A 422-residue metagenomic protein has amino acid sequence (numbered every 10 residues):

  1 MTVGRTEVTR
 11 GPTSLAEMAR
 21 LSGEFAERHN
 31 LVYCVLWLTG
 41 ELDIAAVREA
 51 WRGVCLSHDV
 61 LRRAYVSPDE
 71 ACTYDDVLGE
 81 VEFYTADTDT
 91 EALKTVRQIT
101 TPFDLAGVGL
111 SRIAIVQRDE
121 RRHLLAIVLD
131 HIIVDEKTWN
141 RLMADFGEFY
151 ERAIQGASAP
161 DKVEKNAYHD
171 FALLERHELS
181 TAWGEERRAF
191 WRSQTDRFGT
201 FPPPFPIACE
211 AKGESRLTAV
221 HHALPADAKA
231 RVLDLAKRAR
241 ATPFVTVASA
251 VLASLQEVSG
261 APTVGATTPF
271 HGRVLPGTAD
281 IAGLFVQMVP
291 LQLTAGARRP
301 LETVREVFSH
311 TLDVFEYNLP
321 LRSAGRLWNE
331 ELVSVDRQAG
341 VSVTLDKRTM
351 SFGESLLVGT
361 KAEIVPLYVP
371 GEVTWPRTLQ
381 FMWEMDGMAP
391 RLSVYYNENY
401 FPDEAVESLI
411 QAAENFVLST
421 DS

Functional and structural regions predicted by a protein language model:
M1-F25, R48-T90, G109, E164-T218: Short amphipathic alpha-helices and their capping loops
V3-G4, G40-L56, C72-V108, D227 (+4 more regions): A short, small/polar-residue-rich loop/turn motif at beta-strand boundaries within alpha/beta enzyme cores
R5-R10, E27-A46, A106-I127, C209-R273 (+4 more regions): Gly/Ser/Thr-rich phosphate-binding loops and adjoining beta-strand/alpha-helix segments that form adenosine-phosphate
R5-T6, R10-G11, A86, G109-H169 (+1 more regions): Active-site-proximal acidic secondary-structure segment that organizes catalysis
T6, E24-L31, R48, D59-V60 (+5 more regions): His-Asp-centered acyl/peptidyl-transfer active-site segments
T13-S14, V47, H58, I113 (+7 more regions): Generic structural signal for small/hydrophobic residues in well-ordered secondary structure, especially within
E49-S57, Q98-P102, I132, S193 (+3 more regions): Amphipathic alpha-helical regulatory segments at dimerization interfaces that relay allosteric signals between sensory
H58, R62, M143, P262-P269 (+3 more regions): Extended, hydrophobic beta-loop-alpha segments that form or line the acyl/peptidyl-thioester binding and transfer paths
